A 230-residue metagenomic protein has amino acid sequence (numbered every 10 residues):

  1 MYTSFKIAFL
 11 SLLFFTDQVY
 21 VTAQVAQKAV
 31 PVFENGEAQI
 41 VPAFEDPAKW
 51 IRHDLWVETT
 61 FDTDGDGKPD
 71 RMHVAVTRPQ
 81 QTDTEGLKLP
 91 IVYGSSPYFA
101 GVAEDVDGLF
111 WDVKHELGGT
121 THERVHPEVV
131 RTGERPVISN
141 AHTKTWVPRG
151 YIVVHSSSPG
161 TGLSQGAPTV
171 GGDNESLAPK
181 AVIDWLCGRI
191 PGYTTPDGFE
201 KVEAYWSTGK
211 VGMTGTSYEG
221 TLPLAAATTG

Functional and structural regions predicted by a protein language model:
K6-D17: Bacterial N-terminal signal peptides
Q24-G118, V130-R131, S139-H142: Catalytic-loop region of hydrolases
R78-K88, A167-E175, A181-G212, S217: Gly/Ser-rich "nucleophile elbow"/oxyanion-hole loop immediately N-terminal to the catalytic nucleophile in hydrolases
L87-I91, R149-V154, S207-V211, G230: Loop/turn elements at helix/coil->beta-strand transitions in domains of secreted/extracellular proteins
V92-P97, P148, H155, W185: Structural cue for short, hydrophobic secondary-structure segments
G101-D105, G160-T169, T194: Glycine-rich "HGGG/HGxG" loop immediately N-terminal to the catalytic nucleophile of the alpha/beta-hydrolase
V147-L163: Conserved alpha/beta-hydrolase
G220-G230: Short glycine-enriched nucleophile-adjacent loop and the immediately C-terminal alpha-helix near the catalytic center
